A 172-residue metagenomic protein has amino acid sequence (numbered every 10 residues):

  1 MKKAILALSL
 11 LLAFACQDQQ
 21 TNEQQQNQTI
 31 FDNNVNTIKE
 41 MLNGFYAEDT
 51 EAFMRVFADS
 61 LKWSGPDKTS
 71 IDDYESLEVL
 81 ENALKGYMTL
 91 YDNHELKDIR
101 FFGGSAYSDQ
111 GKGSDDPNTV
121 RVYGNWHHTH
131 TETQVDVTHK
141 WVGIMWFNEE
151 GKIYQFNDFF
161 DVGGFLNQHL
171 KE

Functional and structural regions predicted by a protein language model:
M1-A4, D18: Positively charged n-region of N-terminal signal peptides that target proteins for export
L6-L10: Hydrophobic alpha-helical targeting segments used for export or membrane insertion
L12-A15: C-terminal motif of bacterial Sec signal peptides marking the signal peptidase cleavage site
Q17-E172: C-terminal and inter-domain tail/linker signature
